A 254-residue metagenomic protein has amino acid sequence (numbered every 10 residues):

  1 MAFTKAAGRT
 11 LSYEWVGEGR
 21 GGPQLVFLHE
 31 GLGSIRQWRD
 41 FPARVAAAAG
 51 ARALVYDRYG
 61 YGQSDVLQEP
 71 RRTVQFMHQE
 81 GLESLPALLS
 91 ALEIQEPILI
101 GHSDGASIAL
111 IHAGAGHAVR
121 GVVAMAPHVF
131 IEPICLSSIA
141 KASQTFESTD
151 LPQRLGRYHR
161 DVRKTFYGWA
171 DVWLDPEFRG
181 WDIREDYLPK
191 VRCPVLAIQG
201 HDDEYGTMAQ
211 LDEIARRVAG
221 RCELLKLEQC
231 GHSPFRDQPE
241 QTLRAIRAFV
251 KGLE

Functional and structural regions predicted by a protein language model:
E14-V66: Conserved HGGG/HGGXW glycine-rich cap/lid loop of the alpha/beta-hydrolase fold
R58-E96: Active-site loop/oxyanion-hole signature of alpha/beta-hydrolase fold enzymes
S107-D150: Flexible "cap/lid" loop of the alpha/beta hydrolase fold
W169-Y187: Active-site nucleophile elbow and catalytic-triad environment of alpha/beta-hydrolase enzymes
V191, A197-Q199: Short beta-strand/loop motif that positions the catalytic acidic residue of the alpha/beta-hydrolase fold
D202-G206: Acidic catalytic loop of the alpha/beta-hydrolase fold
R216-H232: Catalytic histidine neighborhood in serine/cysteine hydrolases with alpha/beta-hydrolase-type architecture
C230-P239, L243: Catalytic histidine-centered segment of alpha/beta-hydrolase-like enzymes
